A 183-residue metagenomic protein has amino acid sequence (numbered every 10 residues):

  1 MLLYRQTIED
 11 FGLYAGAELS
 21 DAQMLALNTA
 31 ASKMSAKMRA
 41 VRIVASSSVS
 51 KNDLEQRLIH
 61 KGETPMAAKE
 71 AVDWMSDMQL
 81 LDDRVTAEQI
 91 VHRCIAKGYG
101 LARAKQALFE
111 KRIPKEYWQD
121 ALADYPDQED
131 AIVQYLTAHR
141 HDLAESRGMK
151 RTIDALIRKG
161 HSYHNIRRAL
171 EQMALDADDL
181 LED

Functional and structural regions predicted by a protein language model:
M1-D183: An alpha-helical, amphipathic repeat domain used for nucleic-acid recognition, typified by the mTERF helical solenoid
